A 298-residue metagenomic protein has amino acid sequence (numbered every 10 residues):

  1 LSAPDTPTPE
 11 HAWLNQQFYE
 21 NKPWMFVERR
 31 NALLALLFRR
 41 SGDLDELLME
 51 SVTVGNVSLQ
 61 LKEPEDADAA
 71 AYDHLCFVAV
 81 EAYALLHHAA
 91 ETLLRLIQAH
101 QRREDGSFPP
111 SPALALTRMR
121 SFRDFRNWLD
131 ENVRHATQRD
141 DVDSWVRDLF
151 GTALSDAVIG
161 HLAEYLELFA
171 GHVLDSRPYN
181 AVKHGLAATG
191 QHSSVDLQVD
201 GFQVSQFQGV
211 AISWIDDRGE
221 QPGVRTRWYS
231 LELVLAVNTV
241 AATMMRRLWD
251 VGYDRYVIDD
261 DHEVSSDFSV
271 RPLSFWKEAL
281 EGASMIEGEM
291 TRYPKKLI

Functional and structural regions predicted by a protein language model:
S2-A84, W128-I298: Acidic, Ser/Thr/Gly/Pro-rich intrinsically disordered interaction regions
A67-H135: Amphipathic alpha-helical interface elements
